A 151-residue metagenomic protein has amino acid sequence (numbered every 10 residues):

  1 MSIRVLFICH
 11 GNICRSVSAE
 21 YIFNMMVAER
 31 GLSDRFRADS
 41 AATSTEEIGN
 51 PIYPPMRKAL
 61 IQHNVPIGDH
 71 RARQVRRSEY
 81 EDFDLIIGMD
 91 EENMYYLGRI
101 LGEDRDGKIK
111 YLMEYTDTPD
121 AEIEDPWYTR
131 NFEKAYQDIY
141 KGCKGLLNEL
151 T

Functional and structural regions predicted by a protein language model:
M1-D82, N148-T151: Conserved active-site segments centered on acidic
S16, D90-E91: Helix N-cap/beta->alpha junction signal
L85, E91-T151: Phosphate-binding/catalytic loops
